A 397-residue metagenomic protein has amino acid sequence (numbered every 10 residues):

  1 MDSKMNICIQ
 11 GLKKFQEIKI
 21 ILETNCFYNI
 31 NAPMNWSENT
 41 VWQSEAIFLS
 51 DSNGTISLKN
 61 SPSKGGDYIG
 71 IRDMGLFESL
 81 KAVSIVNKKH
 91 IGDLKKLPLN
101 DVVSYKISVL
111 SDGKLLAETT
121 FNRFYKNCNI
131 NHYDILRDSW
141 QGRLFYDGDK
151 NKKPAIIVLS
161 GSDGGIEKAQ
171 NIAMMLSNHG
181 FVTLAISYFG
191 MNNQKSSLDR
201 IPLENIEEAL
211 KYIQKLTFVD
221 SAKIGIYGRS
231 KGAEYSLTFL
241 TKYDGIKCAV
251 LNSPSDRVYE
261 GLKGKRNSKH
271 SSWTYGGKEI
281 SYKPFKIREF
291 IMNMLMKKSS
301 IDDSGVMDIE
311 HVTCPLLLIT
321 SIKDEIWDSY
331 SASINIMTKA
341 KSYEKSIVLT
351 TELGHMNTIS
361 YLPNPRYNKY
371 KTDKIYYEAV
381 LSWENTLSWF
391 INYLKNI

Functional and structural regions predicted by a protein language model:
M5-C8, K13, V41-W42, S50 (+2 more regions): N-terminal cap/lid segment of alpha/beta-hydrolase-fold proteins
K152-G161: Short beta-strand element of the alpha/beta-hydrolase
E167-I186: Short amphipathic alpha-helix adjacent to the substrate-entry channel of hydrolases
S196-T217, T238, E384: Alpha/beta-hydrolase active-site loop
F218-S230: Alpha/beta-hydrolase fold nucleophile elbow
L237-M294: Hydrolase active-site cap/lid region
V312, L318-T320, D324: Short beta-strand/loop motif that positions the catalytic acidic residue of the alpha/beta-hydrolase fold
S331-M337, S342-I397: C-terminal catalytic histidine-bearing segment of alpha/beta-hydrolase fold enzymes
